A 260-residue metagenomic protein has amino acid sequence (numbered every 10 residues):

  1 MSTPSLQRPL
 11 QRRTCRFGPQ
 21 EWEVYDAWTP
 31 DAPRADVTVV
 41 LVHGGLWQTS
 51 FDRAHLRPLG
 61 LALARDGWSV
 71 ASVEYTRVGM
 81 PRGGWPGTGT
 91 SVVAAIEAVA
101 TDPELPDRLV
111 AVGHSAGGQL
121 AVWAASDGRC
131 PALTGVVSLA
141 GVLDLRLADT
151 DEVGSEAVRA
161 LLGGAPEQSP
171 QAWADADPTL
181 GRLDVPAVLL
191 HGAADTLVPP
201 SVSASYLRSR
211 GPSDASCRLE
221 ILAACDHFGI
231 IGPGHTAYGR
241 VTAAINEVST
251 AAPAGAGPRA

Functional and structural regions predicted by a protein language model:
M1-A32: N-terminal cap/lid segment of alpha/beta-hydrolase-fold proteins
D31-A35, V39-A62: Short, surface-exposed "cap/lid" segments of acyl-processing enzymes
S50-G60, A71-R108: Catalytic nucleophile-loop/oxyanion-hole region of alpha/beta-hydrolase and closely related hydrolase-like folds
G113-W123: Glycine-rich nucleophile elbow surrounding the catalytic serine of serine-hydrolase chemistry
W123-S169: Hydrolase active-site cap/lid region
L183, L189-H191, D195: Short beta-strand/loop motif that positions the catalytic acidic residue of the alpha/beta-hydrolase fold
T196-S205: Conserved alpha/beta-hydrolase "acid-adjacent" motif
A204-A260: C-terminal catalytic histidine-bearing segment of alpha/beta-hydrolase fold enzymes
